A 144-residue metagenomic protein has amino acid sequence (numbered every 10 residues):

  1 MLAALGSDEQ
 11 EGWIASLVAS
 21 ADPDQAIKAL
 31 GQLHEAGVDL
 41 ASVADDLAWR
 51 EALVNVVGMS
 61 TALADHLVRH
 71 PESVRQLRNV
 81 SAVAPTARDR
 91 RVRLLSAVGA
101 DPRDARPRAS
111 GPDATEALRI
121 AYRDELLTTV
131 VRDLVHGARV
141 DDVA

Functional and structural regions predicted by a protein language model:
M1-A144: Non-catalytic regulatory/linker segments of enzymes
